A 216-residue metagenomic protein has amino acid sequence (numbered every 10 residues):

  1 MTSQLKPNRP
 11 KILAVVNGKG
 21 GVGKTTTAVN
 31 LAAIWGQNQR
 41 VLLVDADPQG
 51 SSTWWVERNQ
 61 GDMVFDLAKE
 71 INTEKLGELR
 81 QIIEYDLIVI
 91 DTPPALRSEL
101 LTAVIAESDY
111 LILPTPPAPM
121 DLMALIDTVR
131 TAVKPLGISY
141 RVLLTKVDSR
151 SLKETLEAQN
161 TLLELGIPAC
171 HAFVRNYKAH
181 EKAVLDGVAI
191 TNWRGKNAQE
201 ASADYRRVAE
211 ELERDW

Functional and structural regions predicted by a protein language model:
Q4-V22, V29-A103, N160, V184-I190: P-loop/Walker-type NTP enzyme "switch/lid" segment
L42-L43, I90, L113, V142-L144: Structural beta-sheet core signal
E99-P119: Inter-motif core of Ras-like GTPase G domains
P116, Y140-T155, A172-A183: G-domain G4 guanine-recognition motif of GTPases
M123-I138, V142-T145: Conserved C-terminal guanine-recognition region of P-loop GTPase G domains, centered on the G4
Q159-T191: Beta-strand-loop-alpha "switch" segments that mediate conformational coupling across diverse proteins
A183-S202, R206: Inter-lobe coupling/hinge region of RecA-like P-loop helicase motors
